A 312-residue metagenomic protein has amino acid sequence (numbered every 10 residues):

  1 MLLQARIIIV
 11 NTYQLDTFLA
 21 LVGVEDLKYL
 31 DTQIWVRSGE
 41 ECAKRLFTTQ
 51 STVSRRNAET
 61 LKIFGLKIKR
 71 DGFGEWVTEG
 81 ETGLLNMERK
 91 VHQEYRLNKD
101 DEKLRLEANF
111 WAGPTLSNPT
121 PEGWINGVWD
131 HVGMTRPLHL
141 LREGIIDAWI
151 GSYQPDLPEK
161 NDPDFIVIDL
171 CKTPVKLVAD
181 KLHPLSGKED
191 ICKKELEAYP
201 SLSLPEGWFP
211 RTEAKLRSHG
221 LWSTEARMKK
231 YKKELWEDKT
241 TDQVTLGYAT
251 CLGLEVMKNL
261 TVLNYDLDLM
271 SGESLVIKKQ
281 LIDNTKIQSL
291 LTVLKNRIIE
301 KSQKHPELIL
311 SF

Functional and structural regions predicted by a protein language model:
M1-V132, N296-F312: N-terminal hydrophobic or amphipathic helices and topogenic motifs
N57, M134, I150-D156, D180-K181 (+1 more regions): Beta->alpha turn/N-cap motifs
G113-S117, E197-G220, P306: Secondary-structure junction motif
I125-G133, S203-L204, L221-E234: Short beta-strand-to-loop elements that line the ligand-binding cleft of bilobed periplasmic-binding protein-like
T135-V175, V262: Short beta-strand-centered segments that line the small-molecule binding cleft or hinge of alpha/beta clamshell
N161-I168, T173, D238-I282: Beta-alpha-beta core module
L170-V175, A179-S201: Flexible hinge/capping segments at coil-to-helix
Y265-L310: A late-sequence structural motif
